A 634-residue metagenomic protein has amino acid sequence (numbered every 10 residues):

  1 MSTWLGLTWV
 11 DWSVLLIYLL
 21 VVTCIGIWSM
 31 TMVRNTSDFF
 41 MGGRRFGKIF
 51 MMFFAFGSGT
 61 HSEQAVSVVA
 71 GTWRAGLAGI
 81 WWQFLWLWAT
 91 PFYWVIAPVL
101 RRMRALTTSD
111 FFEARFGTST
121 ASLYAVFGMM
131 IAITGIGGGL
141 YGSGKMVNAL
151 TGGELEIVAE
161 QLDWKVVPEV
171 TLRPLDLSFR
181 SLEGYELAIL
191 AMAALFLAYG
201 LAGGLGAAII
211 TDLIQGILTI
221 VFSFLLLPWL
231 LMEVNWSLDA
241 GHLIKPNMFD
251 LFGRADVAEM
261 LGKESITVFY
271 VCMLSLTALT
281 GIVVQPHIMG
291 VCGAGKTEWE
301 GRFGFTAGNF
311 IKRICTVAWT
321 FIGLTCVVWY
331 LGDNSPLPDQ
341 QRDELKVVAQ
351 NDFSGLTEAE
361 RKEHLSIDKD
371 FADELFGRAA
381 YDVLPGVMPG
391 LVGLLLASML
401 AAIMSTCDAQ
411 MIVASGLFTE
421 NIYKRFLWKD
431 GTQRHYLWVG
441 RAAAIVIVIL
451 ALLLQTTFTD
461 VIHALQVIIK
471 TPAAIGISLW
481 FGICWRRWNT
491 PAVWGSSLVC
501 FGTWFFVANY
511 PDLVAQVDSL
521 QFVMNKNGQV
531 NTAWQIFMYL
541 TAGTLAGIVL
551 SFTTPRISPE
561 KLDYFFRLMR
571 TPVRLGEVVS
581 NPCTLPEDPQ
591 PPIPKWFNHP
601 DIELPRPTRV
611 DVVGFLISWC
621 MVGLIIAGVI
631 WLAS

Functional and structural regions predicted by a protein language model:
M1-S634: Membrane-embedded helix-loop-helix hairpins and adjacent transmembrane boundary segments in multi-pass transporters
